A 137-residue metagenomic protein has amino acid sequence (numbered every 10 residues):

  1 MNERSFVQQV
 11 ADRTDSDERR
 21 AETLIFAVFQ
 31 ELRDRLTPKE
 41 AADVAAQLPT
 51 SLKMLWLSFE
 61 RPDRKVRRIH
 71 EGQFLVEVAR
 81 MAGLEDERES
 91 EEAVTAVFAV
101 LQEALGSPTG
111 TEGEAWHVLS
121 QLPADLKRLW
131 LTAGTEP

Functional and structural regions predicted by a protein language model:
M1-D17, A27, I69-E85: Short, flexible domain-boundary/linker segments around small modular repeats
V7-A11, L126, E136: Short, structured "edge-of-domain" segments at secondary-structure transitions
Q8-Q9, Q30, Q47, Q73 (+2 more regions): Residue-identity detector for glutamine
S16-A27, R33-A42, E85-A96, Q102-S120: Short, low-complexity cationic-aromatic patches
R20-I69: Acidic (E/D-rich), amphipathic helical modules within compact regulatory domains
A41-L48, L55-F59, G110-L122, L129-A133: Short, tandemly repeated low-complexity microdomains enriched for cysteine and small residues
M54-E112: Short, solvent-exposed interaction modules
V94, G134-T135: Short linear loop/turn motifs
